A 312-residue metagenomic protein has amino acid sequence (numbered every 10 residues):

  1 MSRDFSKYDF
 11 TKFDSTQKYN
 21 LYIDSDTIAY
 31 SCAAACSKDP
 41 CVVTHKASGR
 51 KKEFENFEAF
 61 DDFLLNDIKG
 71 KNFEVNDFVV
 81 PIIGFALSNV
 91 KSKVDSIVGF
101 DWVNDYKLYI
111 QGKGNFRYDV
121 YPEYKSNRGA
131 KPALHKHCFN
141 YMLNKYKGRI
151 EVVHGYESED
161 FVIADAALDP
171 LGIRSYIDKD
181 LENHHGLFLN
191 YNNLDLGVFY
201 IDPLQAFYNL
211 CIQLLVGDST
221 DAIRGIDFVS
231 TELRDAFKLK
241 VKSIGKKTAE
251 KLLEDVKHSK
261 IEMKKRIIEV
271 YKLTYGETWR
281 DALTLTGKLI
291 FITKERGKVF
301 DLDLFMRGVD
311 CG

Functional and structural regions predicted by a protein language model:
S2-D9, F100-V103, S126-C311: Extended two-metal-dependent nuclease catalytic cores across DNA- and RNA-processing enzymes
R3-P170, D180-L181, G186-N190, L194-G197: Noncatalytic, basic helical substrate-engagement surface that gates or grips nucleic-acid strands
